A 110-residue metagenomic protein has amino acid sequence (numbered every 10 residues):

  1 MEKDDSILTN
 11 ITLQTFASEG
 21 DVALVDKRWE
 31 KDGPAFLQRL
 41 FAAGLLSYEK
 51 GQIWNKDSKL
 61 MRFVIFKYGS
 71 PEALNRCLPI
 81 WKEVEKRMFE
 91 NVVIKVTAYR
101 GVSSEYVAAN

Functional and structural regions predicted by a protein language model:
M1-L8, F41-F63, E85-N110: Glycine-rich beta-strand-turn "strand-cap" elements at beta-sheet edges
D4, T9, G33-F36, S70: Terminal low-complexity, poorly structured segments
L8-A17: Short glycine-/aliphatic-rich beta-strand segments at the starts of folded cytosolic domains
T15-F16, Y68, W81: Short beta-strand segments enriched in hydrophobic/aromatic residues within well-folded beta-rich domains
E19, K67-A73: Helix N-cap motif at beta-to-alpha junctions
G20-Y48, W81-F89: Short amphipathic alpha-helical segments
N75-L78: A beta-strand edge to alpha-helix "cap/lid" segment located at domain peripheries
